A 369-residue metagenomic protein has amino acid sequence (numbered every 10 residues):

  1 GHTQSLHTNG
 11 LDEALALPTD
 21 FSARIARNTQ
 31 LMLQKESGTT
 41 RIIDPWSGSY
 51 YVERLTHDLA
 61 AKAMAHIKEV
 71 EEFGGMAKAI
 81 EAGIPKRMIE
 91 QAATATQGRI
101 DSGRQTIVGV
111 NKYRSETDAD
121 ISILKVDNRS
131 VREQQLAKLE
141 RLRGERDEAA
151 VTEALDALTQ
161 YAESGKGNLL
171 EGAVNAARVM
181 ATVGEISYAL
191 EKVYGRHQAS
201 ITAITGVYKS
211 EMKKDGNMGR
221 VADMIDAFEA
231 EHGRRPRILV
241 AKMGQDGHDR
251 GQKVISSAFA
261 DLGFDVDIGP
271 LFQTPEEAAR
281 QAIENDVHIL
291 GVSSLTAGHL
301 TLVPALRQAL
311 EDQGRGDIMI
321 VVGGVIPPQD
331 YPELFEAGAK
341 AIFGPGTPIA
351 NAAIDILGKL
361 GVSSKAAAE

Functional and structural regions predicted by a protein language model:
G1, T29, G48, G74 (+3 more regions): Conserved, mostly hydrophobic/aromatic
Q4-T8, I320-V322: Hydrophobic faces of well-ordered beta-strands that scaffold small-molecule active sites in alpha/beta enzyme cores
D12-R24, I42-D58, A177, K242 (+6 more regions): Alpha-helix capping and helix-loop boundary segments enriched in small/acidic/polar residues
E13, T19-D20, I25-R220, P275 (+2 more regions): Flexible, glycine-rich loop/tail regions that form catalytic "lids" or insertion modules at the edges of active sites
I43-D44, R99, F228-H232, G244-G247 (+1 more regions): Replace "in large, NTP-powered and nucleic-acid-processing enzymes" with "in large, NTP-powered factors and other
D215-G233, A368-E369: Acidic, low-complexity intrinsically disordered tails
P236-I238: Conserved hydrophobic helix-helix packing surfaces used for dimerization/oligomerization
Q252-S363: Cofactor-cradling patches in redox/metallo enzymes
